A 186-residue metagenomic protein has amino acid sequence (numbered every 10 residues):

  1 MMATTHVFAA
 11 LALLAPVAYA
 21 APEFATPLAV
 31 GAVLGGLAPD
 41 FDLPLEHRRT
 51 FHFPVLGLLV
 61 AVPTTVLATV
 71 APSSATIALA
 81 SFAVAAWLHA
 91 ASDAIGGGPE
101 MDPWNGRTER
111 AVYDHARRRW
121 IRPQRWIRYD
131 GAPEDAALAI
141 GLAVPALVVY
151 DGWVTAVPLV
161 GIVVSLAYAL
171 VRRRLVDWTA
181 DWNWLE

Functional and structural regions predicted by a protein language model:
M1-E186: N-terminal membrane-targeting hydrophobic helices
